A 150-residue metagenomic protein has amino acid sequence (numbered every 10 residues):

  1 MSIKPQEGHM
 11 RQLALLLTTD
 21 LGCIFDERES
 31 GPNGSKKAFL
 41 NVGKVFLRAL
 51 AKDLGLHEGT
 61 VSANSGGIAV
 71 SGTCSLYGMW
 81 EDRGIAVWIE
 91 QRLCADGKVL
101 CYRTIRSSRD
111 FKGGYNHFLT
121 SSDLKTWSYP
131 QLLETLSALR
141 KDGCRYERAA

Functional and structural regions predicted by a protein language model:
M1-R11, K141-A150: Short intrinsically disordered terminal tails
S2-W80: Negatively charged, low-complexity tracts enriched in Asp/Glu with abundant Ser/Thr
L15, S107-D110, C144, A149: General helical structural elements
D20, T60-V61, G84, E134-S137 (+1 more regions): Generic marker of "main functional regions" within proteins
G22, G55, G97, K141-G143: Short, flexible coil/linker elements and helix-boundary hinge sites characteristic of intrinsically disordered
L40, L47, L133-E147: Charged, low-complexity intrinsically disordered regions
S71-K141: Intrinsically disordered, low-complexity regulatory segments enriched in Ser/Thr/Pro and charged residues
